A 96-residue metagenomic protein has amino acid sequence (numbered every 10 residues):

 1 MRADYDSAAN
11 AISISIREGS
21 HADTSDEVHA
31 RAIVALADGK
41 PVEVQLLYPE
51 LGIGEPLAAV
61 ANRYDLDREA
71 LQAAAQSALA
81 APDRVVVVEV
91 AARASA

Functional and structural regions predicted by a protein language model:
R2-I33: Structured beta-strand/loop patches that form or line metal/cofactor-binding pockets in enzymes
A8, G19, G39, P49-L51 (+1 more regions): Generic structural motif
S25-A70: Acidic, aromatic-enriched beta-alpha/helix-loop junctions
A59, R63-A96: Cysteine/selenocysteine-centered motifs that mediate thiol-based redox chemistry or coordinate metal-sulfur cofactors
